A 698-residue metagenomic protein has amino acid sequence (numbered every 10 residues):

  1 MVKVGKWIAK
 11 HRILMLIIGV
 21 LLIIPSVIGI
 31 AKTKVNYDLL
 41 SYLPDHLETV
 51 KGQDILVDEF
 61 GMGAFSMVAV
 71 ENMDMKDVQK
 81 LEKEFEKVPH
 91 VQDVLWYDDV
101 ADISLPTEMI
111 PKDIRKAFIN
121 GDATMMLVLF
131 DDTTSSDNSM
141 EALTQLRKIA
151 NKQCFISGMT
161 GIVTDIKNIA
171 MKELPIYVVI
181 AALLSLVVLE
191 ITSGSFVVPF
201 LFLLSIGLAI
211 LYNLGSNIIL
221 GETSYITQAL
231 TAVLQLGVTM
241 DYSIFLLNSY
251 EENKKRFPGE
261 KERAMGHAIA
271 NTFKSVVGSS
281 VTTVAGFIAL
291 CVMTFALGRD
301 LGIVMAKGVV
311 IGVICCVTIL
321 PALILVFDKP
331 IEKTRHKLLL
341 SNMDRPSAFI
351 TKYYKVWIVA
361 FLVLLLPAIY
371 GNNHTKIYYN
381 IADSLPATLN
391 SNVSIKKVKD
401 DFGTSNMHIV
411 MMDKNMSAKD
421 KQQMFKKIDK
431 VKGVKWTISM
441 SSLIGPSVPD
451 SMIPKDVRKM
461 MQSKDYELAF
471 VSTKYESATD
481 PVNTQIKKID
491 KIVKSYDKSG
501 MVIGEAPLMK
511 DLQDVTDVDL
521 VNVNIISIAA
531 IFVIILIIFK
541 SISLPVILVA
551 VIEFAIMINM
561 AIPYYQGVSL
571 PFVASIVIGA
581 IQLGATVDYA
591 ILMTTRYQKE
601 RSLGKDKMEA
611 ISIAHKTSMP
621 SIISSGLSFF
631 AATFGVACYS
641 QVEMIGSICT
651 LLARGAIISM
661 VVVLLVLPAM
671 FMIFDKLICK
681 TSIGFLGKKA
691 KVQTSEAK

Functional and structural regions predicted by a protein language model:
M1-V35, S41, T134-Y379, K494-K698: Membrane-embedded transmembrane helical bundles of large multi-pass transporters/channels
D45-F65, V70-T160, K376-L544, A550-S569: Structured non-transmembrane domains adjacent to transmembrane bundles in polytopic membrane proteins
